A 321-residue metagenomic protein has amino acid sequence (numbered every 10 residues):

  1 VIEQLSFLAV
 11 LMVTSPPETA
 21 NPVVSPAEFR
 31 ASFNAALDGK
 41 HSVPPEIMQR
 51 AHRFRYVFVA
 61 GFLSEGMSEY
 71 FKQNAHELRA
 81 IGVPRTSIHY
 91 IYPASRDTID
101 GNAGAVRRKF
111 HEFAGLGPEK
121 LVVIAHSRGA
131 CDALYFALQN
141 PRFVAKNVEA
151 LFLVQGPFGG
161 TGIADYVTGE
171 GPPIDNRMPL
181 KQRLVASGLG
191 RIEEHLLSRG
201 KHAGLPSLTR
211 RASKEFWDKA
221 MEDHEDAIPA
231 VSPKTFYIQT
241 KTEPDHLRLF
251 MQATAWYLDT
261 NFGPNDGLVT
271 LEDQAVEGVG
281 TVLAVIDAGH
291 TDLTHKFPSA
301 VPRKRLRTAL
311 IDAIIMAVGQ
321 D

Functional and structural regions predicted by a protein language model:
L5, A9-S32: Helix-enriched interaction subdomains in cytosolic or periplasmic regions, typified by TIR/SEFIR signaling/NADase cores
A35-I47: A short, compositionally biased domain-edge/stem linker segment
E46-L121: Active-site catalytic motif of lipid deacylating hydrolases and related acyltransferases
V57, H89, F152, F236-I238 (+1 more regions): Hydrophobic/aromatic beta-strand patches that form the interior of the parallel beta-sheet core in alpha/beta enzyme
V59-L63, H126, G156, T240: Glycine-rich His-Gly loop
A103-K214, D266: Serine-dependent carboxylesterase/thioesterase catalytic core of lipase-like alpha/beta-hydrolase/SGNH enzymes
E193-L249: Serine-hydrolase catalytic core
E225-D321: C-terminal catalytic-base region of ester-bond hydrolases, centering on the histidine of the charge-relay
